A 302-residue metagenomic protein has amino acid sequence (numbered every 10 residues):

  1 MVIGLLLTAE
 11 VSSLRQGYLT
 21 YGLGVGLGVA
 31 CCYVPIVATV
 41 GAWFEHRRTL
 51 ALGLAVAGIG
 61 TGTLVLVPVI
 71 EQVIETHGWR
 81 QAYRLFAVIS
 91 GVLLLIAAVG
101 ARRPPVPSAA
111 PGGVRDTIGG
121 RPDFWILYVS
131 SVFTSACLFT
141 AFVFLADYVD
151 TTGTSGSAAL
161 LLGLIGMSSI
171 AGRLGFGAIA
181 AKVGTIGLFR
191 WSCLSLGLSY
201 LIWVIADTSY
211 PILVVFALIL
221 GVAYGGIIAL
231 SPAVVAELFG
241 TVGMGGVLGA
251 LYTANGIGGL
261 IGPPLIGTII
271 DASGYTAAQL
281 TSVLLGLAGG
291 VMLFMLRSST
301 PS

Functional and structural regions predicted by a protein language model:
G4, Q16-C31, V132, I212-G225: Hydrophobic core of transmembrane alpha-helices in multi-pass small-molecule transporters, especially MFS/SLC-type
A30-F44, G226-F239: Intracellular juxtamembrane helix-capping segments at the cytosolic ends of symmetry-related transmembrane helices
L54-A55, I59-R102: Helix-loop-helix hairpin linking two adjacent transmembrane segments in secondary transporters
V65-H77, V149-D150, I179-A180, L265-G274: Interfacial helix-cap and linker-helix signal at transmembrane-aqueous boundaries of multi-pass secondary transporters
Q72-V88, T268-L285: A membrane-interface helix-boundary motif in multi-pass transporters
P122-A178: Extracytoplasmic gate region of multi-pass secondary transporters
S157, I165-S169, G175, V183-V234: C-terminal transmembrane helical hairpin of 12-TM major facilitator-type secondary transporters
Y224, L238-Y275, S282: A late C-terminal transmembrane helix in Major Facilitator Superfamily
